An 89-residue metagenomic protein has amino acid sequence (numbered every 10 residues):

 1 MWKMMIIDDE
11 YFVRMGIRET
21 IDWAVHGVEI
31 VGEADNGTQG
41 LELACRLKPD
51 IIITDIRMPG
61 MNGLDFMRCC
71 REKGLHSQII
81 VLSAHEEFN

Functional and structural regions predicted by a protein language model:
M1-K3: Non-catalytic signal-transmission and effector/linker regions of two-component phosphorelay proteins
I7-D8, A34, I52: Conserved sequence signature across two-component system core domains
D9-Y11, I56: Generic detector of well-ordered alpha-helical packing
Y11-G32: Two-component/phosphorelay signaling modules centered on CheY-like receiver
L41-E42, R46-N89: CheY-like receiver
